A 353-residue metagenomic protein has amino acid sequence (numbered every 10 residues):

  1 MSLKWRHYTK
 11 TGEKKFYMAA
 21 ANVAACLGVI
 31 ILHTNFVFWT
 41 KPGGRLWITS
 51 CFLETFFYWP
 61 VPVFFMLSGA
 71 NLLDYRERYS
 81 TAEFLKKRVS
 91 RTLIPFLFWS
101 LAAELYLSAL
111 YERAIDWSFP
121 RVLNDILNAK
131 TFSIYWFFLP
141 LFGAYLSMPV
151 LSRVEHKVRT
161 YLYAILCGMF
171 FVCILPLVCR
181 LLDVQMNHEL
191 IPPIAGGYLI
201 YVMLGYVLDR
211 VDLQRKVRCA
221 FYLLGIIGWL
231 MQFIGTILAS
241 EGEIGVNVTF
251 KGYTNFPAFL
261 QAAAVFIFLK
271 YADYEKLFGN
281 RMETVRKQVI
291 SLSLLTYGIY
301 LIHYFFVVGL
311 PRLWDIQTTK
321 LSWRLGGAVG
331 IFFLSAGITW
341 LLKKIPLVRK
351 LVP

Functional and structural regions predicted by a protein language model:
K4-C26, L85-K86, S90-L93, R215-W229 (+4 more regions): Functional transmembrane helices that form membrane-embedded active or gating regions
F16-Y75, T92-L101: Functionally critical transmembrane alpha-helices in membrane proteins and complexes, commonly lining
L27-T34, L101, L166-R180, L224-A239 (+1 more regions): Aromatic-anchored segments of alpha-helical transmembrane domains
V37-P42, A109, R113, L175-Q185 (+2 more regions): Juxtamembrane "helix-exit" motif on the non-cytosolic side of transmembrane helices
F57, F64-F65, N71-D74, L101-L213: Hydrophobic alpha-helical segments with transmembrane-like composition
F57-R88, F98-A114, D273-K276, F306 (+1 more regions): Juxtamembrane transmembrane-helix termini
L213-K287: Alpha-helical transmembrane segments and terminal signal-anchor/GPI-anchor hydrophobic tails, characterized by long
V248-L260, D315-A336: Membrane-interface transmembrane-helix boundary segments in multi-pass integral membrane proteins
